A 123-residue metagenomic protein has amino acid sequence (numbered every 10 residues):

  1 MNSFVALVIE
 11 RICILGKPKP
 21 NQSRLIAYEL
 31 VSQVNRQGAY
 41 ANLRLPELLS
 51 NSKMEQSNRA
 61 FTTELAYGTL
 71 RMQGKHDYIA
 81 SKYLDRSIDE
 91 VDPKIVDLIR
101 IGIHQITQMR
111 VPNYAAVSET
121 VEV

Functional and structural regions predicted by a protein language model:
F4-V123: Class I Rossmann-like S-adenosyl-L-methionine
